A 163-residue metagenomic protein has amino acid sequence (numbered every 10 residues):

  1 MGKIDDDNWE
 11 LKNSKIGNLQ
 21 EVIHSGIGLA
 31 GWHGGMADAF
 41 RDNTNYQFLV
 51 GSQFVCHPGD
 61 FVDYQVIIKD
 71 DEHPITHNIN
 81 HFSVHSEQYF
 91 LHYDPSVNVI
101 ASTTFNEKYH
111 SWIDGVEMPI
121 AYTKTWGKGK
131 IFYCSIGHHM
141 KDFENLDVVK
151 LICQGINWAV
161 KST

Functional and structural regions predicted by a protein language model:
M1, V22, I27-G28, W32 (+4 more regions): Bulky hydrophobic/aromatic packing residues
M1-K3, W32-M36, T103-T104, S135-H138: Active-site-proximal beta-strand/loop segments in catalytic clefts of secreted hydrolases
K3-N78: A glycine-rich, often tryptophan-bearing local segment used as a flexible ligand/cofactor-contacting loop or short
E21-I23, Y46, T123, F132 (+1 more regions): Short, flexible coil/turn micro-motifs enriched in small/turn-prone residues
I23, G28-G31, I100-A101, I131-S135: Structural recognition of the beta-strand scaffold that forms the well-ordered cores of secreted hydrolase catalytic
Y46-S52, F82-S83, Y89-N98, G137 (+1 more regions): Oxidoreductase and adenylate-handling cofactor-binding alpha/beta cores
S52-G127: Catalytic beta-strand/loop cores that center a nucleophilic Ser/Cys/Thr and support acyl-enzyme chemistry
E107-M118, T125-T163: Extracellular ligand-binding/catalytic regions of CAZymes and related secreted enzymes and adhesion modules
